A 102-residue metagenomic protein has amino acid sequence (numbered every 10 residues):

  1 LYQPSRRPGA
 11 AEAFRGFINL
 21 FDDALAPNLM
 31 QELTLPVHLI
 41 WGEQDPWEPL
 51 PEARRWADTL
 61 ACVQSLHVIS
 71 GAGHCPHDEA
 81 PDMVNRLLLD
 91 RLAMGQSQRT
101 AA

Functional and structural regions predicted by a protein language model:
L1, F14, L39-G42, L66 (+2 more regions): Generic structural signal for small/hydrophobic residues in well-ordered secondary structure, especially within
Y2-A26: Hydrophobic, aromatic-rich cap/lid helix
P4, T59, D78: Conserved catalytic core of Hanks-type protein kinase domains
A13-F17, E52-R55, M83-D90: Alpha-helical elements of Rossmann-like donor-binding domains used by nucleotide-donor carbohydrate transfer enzymes
E32-A72: Conserved loop-alpha-helix segment in the C-terminal half of the alpha/beta-hydrolase fold that carries the catalytic
C62-A102: Catalytic active-site module of serine/aspartate enzymes centered on a nucleophile-bearing elbow/loop
